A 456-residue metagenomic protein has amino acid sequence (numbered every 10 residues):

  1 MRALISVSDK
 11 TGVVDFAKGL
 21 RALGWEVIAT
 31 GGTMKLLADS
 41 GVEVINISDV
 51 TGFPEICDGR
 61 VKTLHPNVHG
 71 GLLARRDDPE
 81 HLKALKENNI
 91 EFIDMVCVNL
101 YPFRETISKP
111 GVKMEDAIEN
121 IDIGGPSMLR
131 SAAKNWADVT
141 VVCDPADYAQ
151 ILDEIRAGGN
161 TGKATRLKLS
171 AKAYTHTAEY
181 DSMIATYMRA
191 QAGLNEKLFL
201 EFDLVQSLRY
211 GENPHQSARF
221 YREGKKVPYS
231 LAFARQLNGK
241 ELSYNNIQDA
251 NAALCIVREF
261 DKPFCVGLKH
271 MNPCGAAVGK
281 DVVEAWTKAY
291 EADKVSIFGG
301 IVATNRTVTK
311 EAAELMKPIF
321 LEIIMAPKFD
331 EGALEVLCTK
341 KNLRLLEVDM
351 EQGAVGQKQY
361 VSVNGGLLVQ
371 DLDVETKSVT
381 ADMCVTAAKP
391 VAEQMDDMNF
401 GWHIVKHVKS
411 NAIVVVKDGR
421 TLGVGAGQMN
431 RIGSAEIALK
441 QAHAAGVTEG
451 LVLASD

Functional and structural regions predicted by a protein language model:
M1-A3, Y180-D456: ATP-dependent carboxylate/acyl-activation modules
M1-V50: N-terminal glycine-/serine-/threonine-rich phosphate-binding loop
W25-I28, G41-P54, V96, T140-V141 (+3 more regions): Short hydrophobic/aromatic-enriched beta-strand-loop microsegments
G32-P102: Glycine-rich nucleotide/cofactor/substrate-binding loop typically near the N-terminus or early in the first domain
H69-G70, P110-I123, W136-V142, E154-K172 (+4 more regions): Flexible, glycine/proline-enriched loop segments at strand-loop-helix junctions that form or flank small-ligand binding
R76-I123, R130-A132, M383, A387-A392: Active-site/ligand-binding-proximal alpha/beta "capping" segment
M128, N135-Y148: Mobile "lid/hinge" segments at catalytic clefts and subdomain interfaces of large enzymes
A146, Q150-L198: Non-catalytic interaction/clamp surfaces of large macromolecular machines
